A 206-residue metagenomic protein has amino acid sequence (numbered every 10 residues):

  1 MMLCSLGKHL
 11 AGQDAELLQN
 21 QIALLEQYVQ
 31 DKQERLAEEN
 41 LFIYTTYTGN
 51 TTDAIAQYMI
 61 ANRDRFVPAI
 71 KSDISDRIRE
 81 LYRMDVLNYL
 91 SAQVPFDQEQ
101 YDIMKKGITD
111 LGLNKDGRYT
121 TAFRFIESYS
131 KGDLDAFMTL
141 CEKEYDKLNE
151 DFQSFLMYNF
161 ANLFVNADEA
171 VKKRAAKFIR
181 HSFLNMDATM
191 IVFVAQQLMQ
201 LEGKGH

Functional and structural regions predicted by a protein language model:
M1-K8: A short, hydrophobic beta-strand/beta-hairpin element that forms part of a small beta-sheet core
Q13-H206: Oxidative protein folding and maturation machinery
